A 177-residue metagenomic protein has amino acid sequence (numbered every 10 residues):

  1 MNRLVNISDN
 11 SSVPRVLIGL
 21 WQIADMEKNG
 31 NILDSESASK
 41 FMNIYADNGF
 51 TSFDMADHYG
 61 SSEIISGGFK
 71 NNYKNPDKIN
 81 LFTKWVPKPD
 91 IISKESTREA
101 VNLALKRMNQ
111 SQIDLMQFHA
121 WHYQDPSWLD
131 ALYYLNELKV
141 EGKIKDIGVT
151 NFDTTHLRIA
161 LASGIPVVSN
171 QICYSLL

Functional and structural regions predicted by a protein language model:
M1-I79: N-terminal binding-site loop/beta-alpha segment at the start of enzyme catalytic domains that lines or forms
I7-V13, G67-N80, N102-Q110, K139 (+1 more regions): Acidic (Asp/Glu)-rich catalytic clusters
I18, Y45, F53, S66 (+5 more regions): Conserved, mostly hydrophobic/aromatic
Q22-E36, W85-E95, H119-Q124: Active-site mouth loops of central-metabolism enzymes
G30-Y45, I92-N109, D130, F152-I159: Short, acidic/polar
A56-I64, K88-S93, Y123-S127, S175-L177: Acidic-and-aromatic substrate-binding clefts and catalytic sites of carbohydrate-active enzymes
L105-D125: Active-site groove signature of glycoside hydrolases
W121-L177: Beta/alpha (TIM)-barrel catalytic core signal, keyed to glycine-rich beta->alpha loops juxtaposed to Asp/Glu that bind
